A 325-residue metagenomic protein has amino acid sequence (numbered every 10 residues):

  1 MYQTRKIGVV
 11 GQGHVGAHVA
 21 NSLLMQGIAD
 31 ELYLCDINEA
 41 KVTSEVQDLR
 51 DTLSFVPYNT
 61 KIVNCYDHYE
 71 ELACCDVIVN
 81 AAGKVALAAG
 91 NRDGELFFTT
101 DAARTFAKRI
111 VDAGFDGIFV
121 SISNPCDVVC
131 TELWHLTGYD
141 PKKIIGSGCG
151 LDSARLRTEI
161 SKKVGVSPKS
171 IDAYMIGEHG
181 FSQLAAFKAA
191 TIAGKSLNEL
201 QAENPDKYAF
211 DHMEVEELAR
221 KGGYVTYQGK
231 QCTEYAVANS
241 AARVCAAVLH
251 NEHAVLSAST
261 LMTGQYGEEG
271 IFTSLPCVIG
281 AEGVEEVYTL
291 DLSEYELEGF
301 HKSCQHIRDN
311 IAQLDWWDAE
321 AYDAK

Functional and structural regions predicted by a protein language model:
Q12-G13: Glycine-rich Rossmann-fold phosphate-binding loop(s) that bind the pyrophosphate of adenine dinucleotide cofactors
G16-A17: N-terminal Rossmann-fold NAD(P) dinucleotide-binding loop
L23: Aromatic pocket-lining residues of Rossmann-like dinucleotide-binding sites
I37-C75, A312-W316: Conserved N-terminal Rossmann-fold NAD(P) cofactor-binding segment
F55-I118: Rossmann-like NAD(P)-binding element
R92-R157: Rossmann-like NAD(P)(H) cofactor-binding subdomain of soluble oxidoreductases
T137-K143, D152-K325: C-terminal substrate-binding/catalytic lobe of Rossmann-fold NAD(P)-dependent dehydrogenases
